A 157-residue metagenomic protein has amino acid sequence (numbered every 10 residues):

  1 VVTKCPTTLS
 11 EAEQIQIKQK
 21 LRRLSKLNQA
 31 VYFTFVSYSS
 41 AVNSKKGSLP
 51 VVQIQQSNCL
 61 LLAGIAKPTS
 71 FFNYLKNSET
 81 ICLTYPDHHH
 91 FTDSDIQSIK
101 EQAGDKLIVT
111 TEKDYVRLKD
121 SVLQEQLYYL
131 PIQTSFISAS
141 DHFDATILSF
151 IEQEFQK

Functional and structural regions predicted by a protein language model:
V1-L107: C-terminal accessory "lid"/substrate-recognition subdomains
T7-L9, Y115-V116, S135-I137: Short acidic, S/G/P-rich loop/turn micro-motifs used as interaction or catalytic elements
A12-Q16, V122, H142: Generic recognition of short, well-ordered alpha-helical segments
I65-P68, T111-R117: Short, polar loop motifs at secondary-structure junctions
P68, Q97, S135, F155-K157: Nucleotide-activated sugar donor-binding and catalytic core shared by glycosyltransferases and related lipid-linked
L75, R117-E125: Short loop/helix-cap segments at secondary-structure boundaries that form the rim of catalytic
C82, L107-E112, Y128-P131: Conserved active-site loop/cleft motifs that coordinate metal ions or position small ligands
P86-D87, L123-E154: Short, flexible loop segments at boundaries between secondary-structure elements
